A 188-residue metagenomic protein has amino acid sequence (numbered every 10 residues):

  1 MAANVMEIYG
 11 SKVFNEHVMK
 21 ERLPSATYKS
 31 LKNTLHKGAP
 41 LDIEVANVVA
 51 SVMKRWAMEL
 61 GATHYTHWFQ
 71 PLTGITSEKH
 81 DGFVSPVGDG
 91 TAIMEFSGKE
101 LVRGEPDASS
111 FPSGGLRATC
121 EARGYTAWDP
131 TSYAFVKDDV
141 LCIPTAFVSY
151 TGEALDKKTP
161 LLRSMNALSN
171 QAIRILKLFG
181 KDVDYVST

Functional and structural regions predicted by a protein language model:
A2-K12, H17-G98, V102-C120: Histidine/acidic residue-rich metal-binding segments in metalloenzymes
A122-T188: Glycine-rich, acidic/polar active-site loops that bind/position phosphate-bearing ligands
